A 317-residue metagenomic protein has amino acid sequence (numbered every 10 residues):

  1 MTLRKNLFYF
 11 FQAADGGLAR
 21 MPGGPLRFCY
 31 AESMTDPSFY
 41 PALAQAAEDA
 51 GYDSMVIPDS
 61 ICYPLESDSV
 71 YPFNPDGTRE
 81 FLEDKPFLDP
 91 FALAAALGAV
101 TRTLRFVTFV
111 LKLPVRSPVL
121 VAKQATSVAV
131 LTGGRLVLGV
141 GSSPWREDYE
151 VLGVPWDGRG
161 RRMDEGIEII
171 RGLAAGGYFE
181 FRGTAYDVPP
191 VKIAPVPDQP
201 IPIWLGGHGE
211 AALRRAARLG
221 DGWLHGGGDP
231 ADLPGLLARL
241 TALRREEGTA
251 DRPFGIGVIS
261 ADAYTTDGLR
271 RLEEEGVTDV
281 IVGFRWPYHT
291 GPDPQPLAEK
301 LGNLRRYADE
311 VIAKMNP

Functional and structural regions predicted by a protein language model:
T2-P317: Active-site-adjacent structural elements that line small-molecule/cofactor binding pockets in enzymes
